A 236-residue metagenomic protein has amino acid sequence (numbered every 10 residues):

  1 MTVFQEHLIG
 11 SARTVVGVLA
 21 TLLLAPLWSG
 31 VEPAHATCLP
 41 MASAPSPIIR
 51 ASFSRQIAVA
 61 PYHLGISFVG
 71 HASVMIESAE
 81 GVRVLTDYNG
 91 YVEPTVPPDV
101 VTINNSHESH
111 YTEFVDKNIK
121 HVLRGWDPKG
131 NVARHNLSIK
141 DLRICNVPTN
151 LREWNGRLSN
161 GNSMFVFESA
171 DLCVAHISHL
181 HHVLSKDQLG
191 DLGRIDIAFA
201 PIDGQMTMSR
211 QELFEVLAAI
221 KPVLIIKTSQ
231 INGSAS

Functional and structural regions predicted by a protein language model:
T2-L19: Bacterial N-terminal signal peptides that target proteins for export
V15-S29: Bacterial N-terminal signal peptides
W28-A36: Sec/Tat signal peptide C-region and signal peptidase I cleavage site
H35-P97, E108, R124-G193, Q205: Core dinuclear metal-dependent hydrolase active-site scaffold
P98-N104, E108-E153, E212-S236: Non-globular, low-confidence helical/coil segments that flank catalytic cores
T102, V174-H176, F199, I226: Structural motif
H182-S236: Cap/insert and terminal regions of metallo-dependent hydrolase folds
